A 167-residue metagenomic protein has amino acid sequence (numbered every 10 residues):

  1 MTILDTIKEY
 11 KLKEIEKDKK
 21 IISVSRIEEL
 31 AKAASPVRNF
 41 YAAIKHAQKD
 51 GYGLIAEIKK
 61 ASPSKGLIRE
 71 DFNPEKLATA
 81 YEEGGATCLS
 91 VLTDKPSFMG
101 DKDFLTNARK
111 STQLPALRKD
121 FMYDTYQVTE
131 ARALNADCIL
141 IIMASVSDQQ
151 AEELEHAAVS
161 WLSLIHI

Functional and structural regions predicted by a protein language model:
T2-R69: An N-cap/entry alpha-helix motif that binds or orients negatively charged groups
N39-A43, P74-A80, R118-K119, Q127-V128: Short, charged beta->alpha transition segments
I55-K59, L92, L117-K119, I142: A cross-family glycoside hydrolase active-site/sugar-binding cleft signature
E70-L89, S111, E130-D137, A151-L154 (+1 more regions): Alpha/beta enzyme core
D94-A108, F121-T129, M143-A157: Active-site-adjacent beta->alpha loops and helix N-cap segments on the catalytic face of soluble alpha/beta enzymes
A116, D120, Q127, A133-L134 (+1 more regions): Active-site beta->alpha loop and helix N-cap motifs at the rims of alpha/beta catalytic domains
I165-I167: Conserved small/polar residues in nucleotide/adenosyl-binding loops
